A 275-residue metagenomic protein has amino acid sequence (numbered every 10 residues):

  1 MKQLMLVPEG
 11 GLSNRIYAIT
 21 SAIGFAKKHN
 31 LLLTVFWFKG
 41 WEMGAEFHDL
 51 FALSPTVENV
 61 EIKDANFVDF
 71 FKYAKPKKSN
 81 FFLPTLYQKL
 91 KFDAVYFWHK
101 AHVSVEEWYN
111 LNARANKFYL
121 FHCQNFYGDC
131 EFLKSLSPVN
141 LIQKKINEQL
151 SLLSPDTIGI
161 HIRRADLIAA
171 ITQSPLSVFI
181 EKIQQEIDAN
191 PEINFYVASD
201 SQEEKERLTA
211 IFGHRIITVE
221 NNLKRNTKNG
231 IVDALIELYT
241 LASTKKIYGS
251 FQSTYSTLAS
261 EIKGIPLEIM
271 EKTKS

Functional and structural regions predicted by a protein language model:
M1-E9, L33-V35, K117-C123, P155-R164 (+2 more regions): Short hydrophobic beta-strand segments
P8-Y17, L167-Q173: A short, glycine/small-residue-rich beta-strand->loop->alpha-helix junction that serves as a flexible
G10, T20, A234-K274: A donor-sugar binding/catalytic signature common to diverse glycosyltransferases and related nucleotide-sugar
G11, F38-M43, N125-F126, R163-L167 (+3 more regions): Short, solvent-exposed loop/turn segments at secondary-structure junctions
I16-K27, F179-I187: Histidine-anchored nucleotide/phosphate-binding helix
W37-M43, V57, N66, S201-Q202 (+1 more regions): Short beta-alpha junction loops
A45-A189: Secretory-pathway luminal glycosyltransferase catalytic domains
H161-A165, I187-K228: Catalytic donor nucleotide-activated moiety binding site of glycosyltransferases and closely related
